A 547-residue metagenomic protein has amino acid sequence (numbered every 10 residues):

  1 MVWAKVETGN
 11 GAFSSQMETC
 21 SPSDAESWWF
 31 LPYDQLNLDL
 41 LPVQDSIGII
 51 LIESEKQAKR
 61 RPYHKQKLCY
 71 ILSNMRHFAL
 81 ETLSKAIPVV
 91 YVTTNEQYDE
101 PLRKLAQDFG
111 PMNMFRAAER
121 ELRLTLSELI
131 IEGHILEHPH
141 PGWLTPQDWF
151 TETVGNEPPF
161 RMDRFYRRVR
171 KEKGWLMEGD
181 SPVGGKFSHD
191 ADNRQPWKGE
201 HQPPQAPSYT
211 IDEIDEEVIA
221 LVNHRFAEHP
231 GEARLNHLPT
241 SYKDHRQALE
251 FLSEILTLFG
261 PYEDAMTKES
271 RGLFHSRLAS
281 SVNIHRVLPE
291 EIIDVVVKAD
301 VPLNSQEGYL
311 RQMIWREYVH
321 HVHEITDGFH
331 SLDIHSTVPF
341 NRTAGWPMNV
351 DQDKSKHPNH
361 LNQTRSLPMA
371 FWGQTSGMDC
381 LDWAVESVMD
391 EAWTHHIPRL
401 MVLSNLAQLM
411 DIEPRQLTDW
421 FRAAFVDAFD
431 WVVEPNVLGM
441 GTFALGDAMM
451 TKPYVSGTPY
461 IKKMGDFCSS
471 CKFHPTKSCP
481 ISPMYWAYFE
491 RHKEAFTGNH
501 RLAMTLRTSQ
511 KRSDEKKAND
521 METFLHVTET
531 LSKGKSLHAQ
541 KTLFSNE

Functional and structural regions predicted by a protein language model:
V2-V90: N-terminal beta-strand-loop-alpha-helix module at the start of alpha/beta ligand-binding or catalytic domains
A4, C20-P22, P32-Y33, A265 (+2 more regions): C-terminal catalytic domain of photolyase/cryptochrome flavoproteins, centering on the FAD-binding pocket
G11, S23, Q97-L238, L438: Beta-rich, aromatic/charged-enriched effector core domains that present basic-aromatic interfaces for binding
F13-M17, L31-D39, D99-L105, T125 (+2 more regions): Short alpha-helical segments and helix-capping/turn motifs at coil-helix boundaries
Q35-N37, K56-Q57, E119-R120, G142-W143 (+2 more regions): Short, solvent-exposed loop/turn segments at secondary-structure junctions
I49-K56, H77-L80, A118-E128, I135-D180 (+2 more regions): Alpha-helical membrane-anchoring segments
Q57, E172-N283, K477, I481-S482 (+1 more regions): A eukaryotic "domain-start" boundary segment
V90-Y98: Short beta->alpha junction loops
